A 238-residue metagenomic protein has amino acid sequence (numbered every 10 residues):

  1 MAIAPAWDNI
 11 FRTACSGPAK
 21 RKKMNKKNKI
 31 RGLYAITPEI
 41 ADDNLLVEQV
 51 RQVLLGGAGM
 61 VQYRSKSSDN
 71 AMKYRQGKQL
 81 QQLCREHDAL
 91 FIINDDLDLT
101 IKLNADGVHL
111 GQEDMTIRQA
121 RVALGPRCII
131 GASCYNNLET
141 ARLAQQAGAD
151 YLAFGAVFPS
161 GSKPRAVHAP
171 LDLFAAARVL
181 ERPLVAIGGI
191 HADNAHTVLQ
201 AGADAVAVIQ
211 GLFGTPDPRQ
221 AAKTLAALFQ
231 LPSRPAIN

Functional and structural regions predicted by a protein language model:
K20-I117, V122-D150, A166, E181-L184 (+2 more regions): Conserved N-terminal beta1-alpha1 strand-loop-helix module at the mouth
P159, P170, N194-T197: Short glycine/proline-centered loop/turn elements that form peptide/ligand docking sites
K163-A175: Substrate-recognition "cap/lid" segment bordering the active-site pocket of phosphatases
